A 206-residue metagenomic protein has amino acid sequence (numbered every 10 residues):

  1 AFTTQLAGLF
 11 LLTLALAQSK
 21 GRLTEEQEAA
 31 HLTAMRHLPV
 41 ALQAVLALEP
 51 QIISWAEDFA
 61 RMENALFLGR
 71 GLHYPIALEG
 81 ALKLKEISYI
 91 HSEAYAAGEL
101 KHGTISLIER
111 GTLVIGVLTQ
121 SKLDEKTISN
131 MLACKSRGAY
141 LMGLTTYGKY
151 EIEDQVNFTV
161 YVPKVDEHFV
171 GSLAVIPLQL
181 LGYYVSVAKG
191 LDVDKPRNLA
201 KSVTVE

Functional and structural regions predicted by a protein language model:
A1-E206: A SIS-like phosphosugar-recognition module
